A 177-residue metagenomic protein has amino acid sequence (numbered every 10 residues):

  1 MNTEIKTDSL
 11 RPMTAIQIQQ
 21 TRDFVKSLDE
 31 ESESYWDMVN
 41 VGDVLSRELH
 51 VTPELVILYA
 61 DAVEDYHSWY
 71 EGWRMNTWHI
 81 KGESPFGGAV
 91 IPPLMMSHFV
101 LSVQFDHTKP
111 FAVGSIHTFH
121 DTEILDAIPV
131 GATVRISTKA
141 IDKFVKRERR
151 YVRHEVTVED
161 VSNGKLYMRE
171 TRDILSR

Functional and structural regions predicted by a protein language model:
N2-D37, F119, I124-R177: HotDog/MaoC-like acyl-thioester-processing domains
N2-H117: Hot-dog-fold acyl-thioester-processing enzymes
